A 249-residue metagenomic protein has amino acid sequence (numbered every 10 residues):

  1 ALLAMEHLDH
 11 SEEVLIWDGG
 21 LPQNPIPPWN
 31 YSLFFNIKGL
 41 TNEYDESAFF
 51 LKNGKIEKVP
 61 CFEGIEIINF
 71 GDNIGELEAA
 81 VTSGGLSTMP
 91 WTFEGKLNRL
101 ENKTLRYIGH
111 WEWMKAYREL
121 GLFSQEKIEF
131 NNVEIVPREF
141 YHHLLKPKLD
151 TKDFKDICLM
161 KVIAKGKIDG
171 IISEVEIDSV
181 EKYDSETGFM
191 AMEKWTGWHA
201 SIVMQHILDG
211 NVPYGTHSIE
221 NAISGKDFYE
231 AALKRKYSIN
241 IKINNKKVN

Functional and structural regions predicted by a protein language model:
A4: Active-site-proximal cofactor/substrate-binding loop regions of enzyme domains
H7-N249: C-terminal catalytic/substrate-binding lobe primarily of soluble NAD(P)-dependent oxidoreductases
